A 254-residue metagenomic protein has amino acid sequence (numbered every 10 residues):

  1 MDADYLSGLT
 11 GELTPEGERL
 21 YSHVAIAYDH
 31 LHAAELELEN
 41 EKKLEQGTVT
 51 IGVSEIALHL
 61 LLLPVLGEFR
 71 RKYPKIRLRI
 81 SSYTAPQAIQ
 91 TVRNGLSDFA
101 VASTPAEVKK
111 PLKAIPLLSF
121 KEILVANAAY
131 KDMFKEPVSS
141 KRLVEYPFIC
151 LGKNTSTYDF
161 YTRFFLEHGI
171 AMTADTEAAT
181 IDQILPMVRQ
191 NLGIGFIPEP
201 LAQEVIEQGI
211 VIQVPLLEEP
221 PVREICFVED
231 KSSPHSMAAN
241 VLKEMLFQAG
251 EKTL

Functional and structural regions predicted by a protein language model:
M1-P15: A short LG(V/I)-centered, amphipathic sequence patch enriched for acidic residue(s) preceding the LG motif
Y5, L20-K42: Alpha-helical linker/hinge and terminal dimerization helices associated with HTH transcriptional regulators
Q46-V108, A178: Central regulatory/effector-binding core of bacterial HTH transcription factors
L61, I212-L254: A late-sequence structural motif
R93-V101, E122, I170, V188-I194 (+1 more regions): Alpha-to-beta junction loops
K109-F120, D182-K231: Beta-alpha-beta core module
P111-G152: Flexible hinge/capping segments at coil-to-helix
D132-M133, P147-H168, H235-A239, K243 (+1 more regions): Secondary-structure junction motif
